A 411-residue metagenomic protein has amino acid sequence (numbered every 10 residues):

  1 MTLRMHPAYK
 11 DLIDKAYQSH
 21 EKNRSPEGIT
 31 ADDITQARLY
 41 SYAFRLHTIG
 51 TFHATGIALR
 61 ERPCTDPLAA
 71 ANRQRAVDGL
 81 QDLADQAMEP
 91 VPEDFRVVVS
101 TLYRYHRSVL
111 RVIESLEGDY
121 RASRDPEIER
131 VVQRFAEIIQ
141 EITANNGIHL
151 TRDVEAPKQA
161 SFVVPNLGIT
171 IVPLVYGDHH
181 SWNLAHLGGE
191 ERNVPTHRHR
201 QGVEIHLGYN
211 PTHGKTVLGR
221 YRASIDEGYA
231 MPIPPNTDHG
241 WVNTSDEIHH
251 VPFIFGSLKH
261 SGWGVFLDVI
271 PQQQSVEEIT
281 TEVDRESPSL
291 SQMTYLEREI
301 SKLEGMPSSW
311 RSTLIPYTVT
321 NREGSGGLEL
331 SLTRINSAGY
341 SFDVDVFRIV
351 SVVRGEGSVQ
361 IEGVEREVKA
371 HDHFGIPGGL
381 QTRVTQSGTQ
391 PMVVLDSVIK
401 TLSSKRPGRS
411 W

Functional and structural regions predicted by a protein language model:
T2-A37, S41-F44, S100-S181, P195 (+3 more regions): A short, N-terminal "cap"/entry segment at the start of jelly-roll beta-barrel domains of the cupin/DSBH fold
I57-L68, N72-D94, V98-T101, S108 (+1 more regions): Long, low-complexity or tandemly repetitive, helically biased scaffold regions used for multimeric assembly/adhesion
V194-T196, K215-T216, I233, H239-S245 (+3 more regions): Short beta-strand His + acidic residue motifs that chelate non-heme Fe in jelly-roll/DSBH and cupin folds
R200-E227, D343-A370: A short beta-strand-loop-beta hairpin characteristic of the jelly-roll/cupin
I225-T244, F255-G256, V368-S387: Conserved metal-binding segment of the jelly-roll/cupin
G240-L296, S387-W411: Double-stranded beta-helix
S312-R354, S358, E362-G363, D372: Acidic/His-leaning functional-site neighborhoods
